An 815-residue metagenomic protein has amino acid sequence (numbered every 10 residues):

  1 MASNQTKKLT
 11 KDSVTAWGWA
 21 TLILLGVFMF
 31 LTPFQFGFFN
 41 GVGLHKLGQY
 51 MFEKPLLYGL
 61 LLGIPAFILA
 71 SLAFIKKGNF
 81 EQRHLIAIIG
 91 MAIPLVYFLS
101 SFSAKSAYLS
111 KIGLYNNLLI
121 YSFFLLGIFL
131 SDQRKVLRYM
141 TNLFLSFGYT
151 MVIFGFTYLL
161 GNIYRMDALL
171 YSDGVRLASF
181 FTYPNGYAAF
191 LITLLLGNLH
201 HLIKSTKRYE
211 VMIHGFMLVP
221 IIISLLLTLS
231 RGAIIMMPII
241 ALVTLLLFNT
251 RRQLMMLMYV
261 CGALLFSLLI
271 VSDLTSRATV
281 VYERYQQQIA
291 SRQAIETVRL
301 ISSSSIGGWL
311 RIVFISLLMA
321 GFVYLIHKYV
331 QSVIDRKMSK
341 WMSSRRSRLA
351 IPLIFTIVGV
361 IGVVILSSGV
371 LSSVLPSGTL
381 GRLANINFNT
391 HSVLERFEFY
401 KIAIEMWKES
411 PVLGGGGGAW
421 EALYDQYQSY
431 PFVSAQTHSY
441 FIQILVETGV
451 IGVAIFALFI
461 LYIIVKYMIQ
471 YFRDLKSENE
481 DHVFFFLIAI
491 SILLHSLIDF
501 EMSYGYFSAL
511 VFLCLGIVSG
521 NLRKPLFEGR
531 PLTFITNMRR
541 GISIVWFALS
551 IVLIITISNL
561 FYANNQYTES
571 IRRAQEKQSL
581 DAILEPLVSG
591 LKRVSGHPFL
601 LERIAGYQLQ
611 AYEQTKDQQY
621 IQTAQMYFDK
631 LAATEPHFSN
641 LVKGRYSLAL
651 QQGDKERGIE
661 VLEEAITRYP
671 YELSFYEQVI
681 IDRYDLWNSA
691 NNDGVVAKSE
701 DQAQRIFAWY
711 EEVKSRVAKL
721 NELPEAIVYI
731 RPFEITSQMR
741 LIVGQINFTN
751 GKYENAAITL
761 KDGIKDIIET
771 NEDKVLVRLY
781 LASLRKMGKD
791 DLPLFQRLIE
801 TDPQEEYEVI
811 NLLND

Functional and structural regions predicted by a protein language model:
M1-F98, A107-I112, D132-L145, H201-I213 (+18 more regions): Transmembrane signal-anchor hairpin modules in multi-pass inner-membrane enzymes, especially those that act on
F30, F36-G43, L445-T448, F484-F512: Membrane helix-loop boundary segments at the extracytoplasmic
P94-S101, Y139-A168, T182, I222-T228 (+1 more regions): Hydrophobic alpha-helical transmembrane segments
L145-Y149, L170, S205-I223, M256-L265 (+2 more regions): Short hydrophobic alpha-helices at membrane interfaces in multi-pass membrane enzymes
M166-L195, Y282-V313, Y440-I444: Membrane-interface segments at transmembrane-helix junctions in multi-pass inner-membrane proteins
Y183, T390, L394-S434, F441 (+1 more regions): TM-adjacent membrane-interface loops and short helices in multi-pass inner/ER membrane proteins
I213, V450-V483: Hydrophobic transmembrane alpha-helices and their immediate junctions
F216-T228, S491-L497, G763: Membrane-interface alpha helices of multi-pass inner-membrane proteins
